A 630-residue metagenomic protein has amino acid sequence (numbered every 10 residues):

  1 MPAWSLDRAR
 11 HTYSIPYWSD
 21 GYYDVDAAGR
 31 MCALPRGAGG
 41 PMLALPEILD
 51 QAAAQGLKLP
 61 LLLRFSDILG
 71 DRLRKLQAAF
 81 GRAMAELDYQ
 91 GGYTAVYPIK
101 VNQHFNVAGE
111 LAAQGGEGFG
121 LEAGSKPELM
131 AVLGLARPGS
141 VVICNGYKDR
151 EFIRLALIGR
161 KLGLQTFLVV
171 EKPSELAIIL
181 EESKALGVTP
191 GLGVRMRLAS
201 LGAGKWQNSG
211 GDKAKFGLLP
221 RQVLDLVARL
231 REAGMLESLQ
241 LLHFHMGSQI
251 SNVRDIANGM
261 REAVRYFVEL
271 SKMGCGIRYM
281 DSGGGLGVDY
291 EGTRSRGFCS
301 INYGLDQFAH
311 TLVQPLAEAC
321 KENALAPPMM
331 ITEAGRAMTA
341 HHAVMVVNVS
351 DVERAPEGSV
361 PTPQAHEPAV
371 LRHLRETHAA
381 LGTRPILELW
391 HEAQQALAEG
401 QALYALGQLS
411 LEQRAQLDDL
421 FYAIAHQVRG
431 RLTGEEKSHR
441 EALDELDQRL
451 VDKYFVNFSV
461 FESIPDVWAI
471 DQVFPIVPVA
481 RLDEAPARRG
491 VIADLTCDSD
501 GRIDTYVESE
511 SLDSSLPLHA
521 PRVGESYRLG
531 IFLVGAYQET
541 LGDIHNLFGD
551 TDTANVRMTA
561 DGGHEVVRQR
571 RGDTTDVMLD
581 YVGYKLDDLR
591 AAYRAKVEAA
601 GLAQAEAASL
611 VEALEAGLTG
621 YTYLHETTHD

Functional and structural regions predicted by a protein language model:
M1-M31: Charged, compositionally biased N-terminal leader segments and the immediate start of the first structured element
W4, A317-D630: Charged (often Lys/Glu-rich) extended helix/loop segments that serve as interaction or gating elements
D20, V25-P98, Q103: Low-complexity, highly charged intrinsically disordered N-terminal segments that act as targeting/localization
R30, A38, I68, N102-H104 (+15 more regions): Short, glycine-/Ser/Thr-/acidic-enriched flexible segments
L59, L63, A85-Q90, M273-I277 (+1 more regions): Flexible, glycine/charged-enriched surface loops at secondary-structure junctions
D88-D281, L286-V288, N302-Q307, P315 (+1 more regions): Active-site-proximal beta-alpha core segment in soluble small-molecule metabolic enzymes
P98, G124, N145, E171 (+12 more regions): Generic beta-strand/beta-sheet core signal
I250-N258, D289-Q307, A337-V352, D543: Short glycine/threonine-rich loop-to-helix capping motif typified by GTGT followed within a few residues by an Asp-Pro
